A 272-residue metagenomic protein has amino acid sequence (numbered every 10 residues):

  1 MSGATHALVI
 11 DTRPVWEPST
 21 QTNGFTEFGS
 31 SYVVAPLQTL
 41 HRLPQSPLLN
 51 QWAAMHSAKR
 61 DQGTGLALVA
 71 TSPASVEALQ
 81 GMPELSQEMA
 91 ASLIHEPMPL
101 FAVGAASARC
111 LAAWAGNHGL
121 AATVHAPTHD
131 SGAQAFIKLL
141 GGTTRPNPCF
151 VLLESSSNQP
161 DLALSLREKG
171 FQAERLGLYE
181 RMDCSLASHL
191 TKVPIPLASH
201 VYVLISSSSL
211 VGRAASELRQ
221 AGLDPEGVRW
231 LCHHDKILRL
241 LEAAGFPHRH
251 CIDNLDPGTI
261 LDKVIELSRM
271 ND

Functional and structural regions predicted by a protein language model:
M1-D272: Signature of uroporphyrinogen-III synthase
